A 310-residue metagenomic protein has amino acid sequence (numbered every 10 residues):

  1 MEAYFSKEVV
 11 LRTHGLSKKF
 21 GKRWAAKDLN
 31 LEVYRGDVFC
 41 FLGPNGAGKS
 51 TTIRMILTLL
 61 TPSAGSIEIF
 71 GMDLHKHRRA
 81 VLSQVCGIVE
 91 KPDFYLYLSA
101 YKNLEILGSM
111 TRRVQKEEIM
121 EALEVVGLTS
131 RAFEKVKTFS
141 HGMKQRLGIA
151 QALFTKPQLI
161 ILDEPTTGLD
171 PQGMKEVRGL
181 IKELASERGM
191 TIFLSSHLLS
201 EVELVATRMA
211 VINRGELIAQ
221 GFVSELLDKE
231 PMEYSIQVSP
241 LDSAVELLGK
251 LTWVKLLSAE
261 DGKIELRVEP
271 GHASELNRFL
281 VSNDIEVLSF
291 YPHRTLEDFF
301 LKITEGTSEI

Functional and structural regions predicted by a protein language model:
M1-A3, E121, S224-E225: Short, flexible cytosolic linker that couples an ABC transmembrane/permease module to its adjacent nucleotide-binding
M1-S17, G306-I310: ABC-family P-loop ATPase nucleotide-binding domain
E8-L11, K18-L194, L199-N213, L217-A219: ABC transporter nucleotide-binding domains
G15, S83, E117-E124, G179 (+6 more regions): Replace "anionic and nucleotidyl ligands
S17, Y101, V125, L199 (+4 more regions): Alpha-helix N-cap/helix-start and coil->helix boundary motif
H77, R131, L226, F299 (+1 more regions): Residues that scaffold the ATP/ADP-binding catalytic core of kinase and kinase-like folds
R178-R267: ABC transporter nucleotide-binding domain
M232-G306, I310: Short, charged/small-residue-rich alpha-helical element at the C-terminal edge of ABC transporter nucleotide-binding
